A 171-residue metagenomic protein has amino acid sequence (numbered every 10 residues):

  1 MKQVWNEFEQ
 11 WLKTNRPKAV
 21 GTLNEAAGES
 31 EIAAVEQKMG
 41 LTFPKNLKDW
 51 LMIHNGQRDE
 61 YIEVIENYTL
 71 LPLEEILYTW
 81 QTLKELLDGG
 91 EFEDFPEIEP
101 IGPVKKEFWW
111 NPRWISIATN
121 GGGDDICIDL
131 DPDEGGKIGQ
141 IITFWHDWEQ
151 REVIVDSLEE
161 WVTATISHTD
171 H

Functional and structural regions predicted by a protein language model:
M1-T119, T169-H171: A surface-exposed partner-binding patch
W109, N120, Q150-I154: Short amphipathic alpha-helical interaction segments
D125-I126: Histidine-centered metal-chelating micro-motifs
D129-D133: Low-complexity, glycine/alanine/valine/leucine- and proline-rich hydrophobic stretches
G139-Q140: Glycine-centered loop/turn motifs
T143-Q150: Short, solvent-exposed aromatic-acidic interface loops
R151, V155-S167: Compact, glycine/acidic-enriched structural inserts
